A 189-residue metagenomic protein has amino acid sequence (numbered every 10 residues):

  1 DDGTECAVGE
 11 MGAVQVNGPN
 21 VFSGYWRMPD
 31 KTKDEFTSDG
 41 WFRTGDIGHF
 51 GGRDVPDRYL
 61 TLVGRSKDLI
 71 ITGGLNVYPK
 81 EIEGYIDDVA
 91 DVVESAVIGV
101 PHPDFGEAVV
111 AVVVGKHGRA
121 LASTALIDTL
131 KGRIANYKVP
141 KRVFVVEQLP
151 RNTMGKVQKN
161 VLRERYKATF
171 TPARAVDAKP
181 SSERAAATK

Functional and structural regions predicted by a protein language model:
D1, V8, F36, T44 (+2 more regions): Hydrophobic alpha-helical segments, especially N-terminal targeting/anchoring helices
D1-R27, E35: Adenylate-forming AMP-binding core of the ANL superfamily, especially NRPS adenylation
E5-V8, W41, N136: Residue-level "contact hotspot" at macromolecular interaction interfaces
G18, S23-G24, K31-D34, I47-K138 (+5 more regions): AMP-binding/adenylate-forming catalytic core of the ANL superfamily
R165-D177: A short, polar/charged loop-to-alpha-helix boundary motif
D177-R184: A short, charged, Gly/Pro-tolerant segment at domain boundaries
